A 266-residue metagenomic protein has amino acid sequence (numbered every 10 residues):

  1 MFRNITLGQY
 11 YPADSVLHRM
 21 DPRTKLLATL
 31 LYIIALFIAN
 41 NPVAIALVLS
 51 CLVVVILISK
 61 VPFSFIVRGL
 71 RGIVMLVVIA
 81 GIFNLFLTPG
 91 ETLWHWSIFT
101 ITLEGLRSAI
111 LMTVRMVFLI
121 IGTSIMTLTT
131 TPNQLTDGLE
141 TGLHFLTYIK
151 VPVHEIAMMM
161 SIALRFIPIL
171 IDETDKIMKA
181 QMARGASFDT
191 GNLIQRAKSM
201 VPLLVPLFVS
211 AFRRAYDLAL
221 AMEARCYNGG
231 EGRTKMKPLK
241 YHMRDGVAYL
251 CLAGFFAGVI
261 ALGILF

Functional and structural regions predicted by a protein language model:
M1-A44, V48-L57, H144, Y148-V151 (+3 more regions): Transmembrane alpha-helix interface motif
D14, F37, K60-F65, W96 (+4 more regions): Membrane-helix interfacial "entry" motifs
K25, S64-V74, A248: Alpha-helical transmembrane segments and their helix-start/interface "positive-inside/aromatic belt" motifs in integral
N41, I45, K60-S64, T88-W96 (+3 more regions): Transmembrane helix-loop junctions in multipass membrane proteins, especially transporters and channels
C51-V61, L76-I79: Alpha-helical transmembrane segments and their membrane-interface exit regions
G69-V77, T113, V117-I120, V201 (+4 more regions): Loop-to-transmembrane-helix entry motif
I73-A186, L193: Juxtamembrane/interface alpha-helical elements of multi-pass membrane proteins
